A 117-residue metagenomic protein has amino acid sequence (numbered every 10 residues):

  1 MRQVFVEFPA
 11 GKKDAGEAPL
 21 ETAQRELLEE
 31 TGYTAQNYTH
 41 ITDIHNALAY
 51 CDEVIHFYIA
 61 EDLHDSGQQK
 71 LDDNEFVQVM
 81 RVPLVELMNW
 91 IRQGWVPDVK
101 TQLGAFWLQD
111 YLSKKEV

Functional and structural regions predicted by a protein language model:
M1-R25, E29: Conserved Nudix-box catalytic region and its N-terminal flanking loop in Nudix hydrolases and closely related
E7, K70-E75: Short glycine-enriched loop/turn motifs at secondary-structure junctions
A15, H40, D73-V117: Nudix hydrolase/Nudix homology domain
G32-Y33, V96: Helix N-cap/coil-helix junction residues
T34-I41: A short coil-to-beta-strand element that immediately follows conserved catalytic motifs
T42-A47: Short, solvent-exposed loop/turn elements at beta->coil junctions and helix N-caps that rim active or binding pockets
L48-S66, M80: Active-site-adjacent beta-strand/loop module that shapes the phosphate/pyrophosphate-binding cleft
